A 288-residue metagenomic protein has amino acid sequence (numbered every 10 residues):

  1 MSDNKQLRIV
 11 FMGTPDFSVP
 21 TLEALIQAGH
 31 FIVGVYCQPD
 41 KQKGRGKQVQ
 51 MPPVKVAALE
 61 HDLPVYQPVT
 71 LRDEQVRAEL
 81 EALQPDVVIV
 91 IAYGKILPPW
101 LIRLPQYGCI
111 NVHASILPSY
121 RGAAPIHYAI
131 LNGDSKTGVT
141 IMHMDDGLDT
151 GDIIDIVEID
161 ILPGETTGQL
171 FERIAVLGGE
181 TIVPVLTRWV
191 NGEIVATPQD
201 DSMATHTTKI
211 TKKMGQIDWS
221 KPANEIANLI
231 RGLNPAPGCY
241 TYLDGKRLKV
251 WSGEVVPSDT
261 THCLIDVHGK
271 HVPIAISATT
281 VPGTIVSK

Functional and structural regions predicted by a protein language model:
S2, S220-K288: An anion-binding loop in the catalytic cleft
S2-R45: N-terminal Rossmann-like dinucleotide-binding module
L7-V10, Q84-V88, G215: Short active-site oxyanion
T14-F17, V69-R72, Y93-I96, V255-V256: Short beta->alpha connector loops
A28-F31, Q38, V87-H206: Donor/substrate-binding cores of folate-linked one-carbon enzymes
Q42-Q84: N-terminal glycine-/serine-/threonine-rich beta1-alpha1-beta2 phosphate-ribose binding loop of Rossmann-like
T208-K221: Acyl-group handling in specialized metabolite and lipid biosynthesis
